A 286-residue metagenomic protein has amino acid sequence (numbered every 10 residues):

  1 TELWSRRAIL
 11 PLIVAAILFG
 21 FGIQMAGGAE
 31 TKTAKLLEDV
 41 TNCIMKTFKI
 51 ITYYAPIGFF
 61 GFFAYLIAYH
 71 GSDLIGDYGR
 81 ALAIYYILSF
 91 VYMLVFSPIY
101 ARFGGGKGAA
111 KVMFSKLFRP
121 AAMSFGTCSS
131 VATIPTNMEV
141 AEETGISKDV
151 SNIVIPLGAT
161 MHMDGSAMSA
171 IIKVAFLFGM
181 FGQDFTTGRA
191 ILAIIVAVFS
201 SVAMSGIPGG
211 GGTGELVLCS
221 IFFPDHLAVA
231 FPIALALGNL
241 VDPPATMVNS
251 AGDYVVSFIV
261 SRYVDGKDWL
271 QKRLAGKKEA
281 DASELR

Functional and structural regions predicted by a protein language model:
T1-K111, L270-K277, S283-R286: Signature of multi-pass transmembrane helix bundles
R6-P11, K49-T52, L88, G105-M113 (+3 more regions): Membrane-interfacial loop-to-helix junctions in multi-pass transporters
L12, A16-I17, F21, M25 (+13 more regions): Transmembrane alpha-helical segments of multi-pass membrane transport proteins and ion-pumping complexes
A26-T31, D39, H70, G105-A109 (+5 more regions): Juxtamembrane helix-boundary/capping and inter-helix hinge elements in multi-pass membrane proteins
K35-I50, V112-M123, E139-E143, N152 (+2 more regions): Short amphipathic alpha-helical coupling elements at transmembrane boundaries
V40-T41, G79-F96, F114-A121, I191-M204 (+1 more regions): Small-residue-enriched core segments of transmembrane alpha-helices in multipass membrane transport and channel
R119-S201, L270, L274-A275: Helix-loop-helix junctions within the multi-pass membrane cores of secondary transporters/permeases
I171-R286: Transmembrane alpha-helical segments and their short flanking loops that form helix-hairpins/helix-helix interfaces
